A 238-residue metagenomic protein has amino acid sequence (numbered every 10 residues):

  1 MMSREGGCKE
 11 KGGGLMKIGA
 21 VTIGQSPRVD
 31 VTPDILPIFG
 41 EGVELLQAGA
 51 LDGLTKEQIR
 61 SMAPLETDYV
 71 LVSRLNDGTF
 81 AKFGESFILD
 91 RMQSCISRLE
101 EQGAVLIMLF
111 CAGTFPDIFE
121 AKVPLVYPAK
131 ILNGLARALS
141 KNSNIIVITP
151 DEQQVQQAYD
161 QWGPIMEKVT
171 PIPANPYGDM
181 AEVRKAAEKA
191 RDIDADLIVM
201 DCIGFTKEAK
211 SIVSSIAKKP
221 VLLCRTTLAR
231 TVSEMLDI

Functional and structural regions predicted by a protein language model:
R4-L15: Short, Lys/Arg-enriched N-terminal segments with co-localized hydrophobic residues within the first ~10-30 amino acids
L15-K82, T149-D179: N-terminal glycine-rich anion-binding loop in soluble enzyme alpha/beta folds
F39-E41, A121-V123, I165, I216-K218: Short, structured coil segments at secondary-structure junctions
E57, D90, P176-E188: Structural motif
K82-A129, V199-T206: N-terminal glycine-rich phosphate/adenylate-binding segment common to multiple enzyme folds
M108-F115, E120-W162, K168, P173-M180 (+1 more regions): Conserved mixed alpha/beta catalytic, RNA-binding, or beta-rich assembly cores of soluble enzyme, regulatory
K141, G178, L222-I238: Short, flexible loop segments at boundaries between secondary-structure elements
A181-V183, D196-A217, C224, L228-V232: Hydrophobic alpha-helical
